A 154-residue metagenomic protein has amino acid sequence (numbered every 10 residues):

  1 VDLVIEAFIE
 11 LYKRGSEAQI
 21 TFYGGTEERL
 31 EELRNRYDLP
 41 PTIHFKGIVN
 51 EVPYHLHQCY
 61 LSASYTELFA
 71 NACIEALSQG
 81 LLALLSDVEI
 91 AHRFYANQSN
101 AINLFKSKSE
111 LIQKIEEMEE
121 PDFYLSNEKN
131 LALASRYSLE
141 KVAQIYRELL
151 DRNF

Functional and structural regions predicted by a protein language model:
V1-E10: A conserved mid-protein helix/loop that constitutes part of the nucleotide-sugar donor-binding site
E17-E31: Glycosyltransferase donor-sugar binding loop
E31-I48: Nucleotide-activated donor-binding/catalytic signature segment of Leloir-type glycosyltransferases, i.e., the conserved
Y65: Aromatic "clamp/platform" in nucleotide-sugar-dependent glycosyltransferases that forms part of the donor/acceptor
A70-C73, A91: Short glycine/serine-rich donor-binding loops of glycosyltransferases
L82-S86: Short hydrophobic beta-strand element within catalytic cores of glycosyltransferases and related nucleotide-activated
S99-S109, E116-P121: Conserved acidic donor-binding segment of nucleotide-sugar-dependent glycosyltransferases
D122-R152: A charged, aromatic-enriched C-terminal amphipathic alpha-helix characteristic of glycosyltransferases across folds
